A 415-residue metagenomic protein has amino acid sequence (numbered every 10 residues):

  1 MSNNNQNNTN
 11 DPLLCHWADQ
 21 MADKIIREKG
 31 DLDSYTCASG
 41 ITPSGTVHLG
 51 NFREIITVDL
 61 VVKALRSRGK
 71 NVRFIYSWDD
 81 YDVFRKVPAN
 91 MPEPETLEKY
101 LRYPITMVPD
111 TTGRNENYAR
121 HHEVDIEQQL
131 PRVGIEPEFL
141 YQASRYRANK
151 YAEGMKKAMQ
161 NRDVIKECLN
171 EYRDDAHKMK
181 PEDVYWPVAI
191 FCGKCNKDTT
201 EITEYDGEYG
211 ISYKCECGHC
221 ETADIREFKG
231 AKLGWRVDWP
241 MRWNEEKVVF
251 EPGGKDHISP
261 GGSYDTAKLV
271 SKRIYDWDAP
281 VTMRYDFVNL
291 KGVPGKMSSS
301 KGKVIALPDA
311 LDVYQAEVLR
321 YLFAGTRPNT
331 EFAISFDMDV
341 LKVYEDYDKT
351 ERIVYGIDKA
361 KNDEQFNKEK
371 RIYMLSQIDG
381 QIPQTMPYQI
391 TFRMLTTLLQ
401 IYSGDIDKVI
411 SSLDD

Functional and structural regions predicted by a protein language model:
S2-K166, A267-L269: N-terminal Rossmann-like or analogous alpha/beta NTP/dinucleotide-binding catalytic cores that position adenine
T42-P43, K197, C220, T326: Short, glycine-/Ser/Thr-/acidic-enriched flexible segments
V47-E54, D256-S263, D312: Aromatic-acidic/polar surface patches that form glycan- and anion
H48, N196-D198, Q315: Conserved adenylation A10 loop of the ANL superfamily
L49, R85-V87, N170, T203-Y205 (+2 more regions): Short, solvent-exposed loop/turn and secondary-structure capping segments
P88, P94-T106, L233, V237 (+2 more regions): Charged, glycine/proline-rich intrinsically disordered loops and linkers
I135-K301, L307: Active-site cores that bind ATP or allylic diphosphates and position pyrophosphate for catalysis
S259, Y264, D286-D415: Catalytic adenosine-cofactor/nucleotide-binding cores of aminoacyl-tRNA synthetases and other
